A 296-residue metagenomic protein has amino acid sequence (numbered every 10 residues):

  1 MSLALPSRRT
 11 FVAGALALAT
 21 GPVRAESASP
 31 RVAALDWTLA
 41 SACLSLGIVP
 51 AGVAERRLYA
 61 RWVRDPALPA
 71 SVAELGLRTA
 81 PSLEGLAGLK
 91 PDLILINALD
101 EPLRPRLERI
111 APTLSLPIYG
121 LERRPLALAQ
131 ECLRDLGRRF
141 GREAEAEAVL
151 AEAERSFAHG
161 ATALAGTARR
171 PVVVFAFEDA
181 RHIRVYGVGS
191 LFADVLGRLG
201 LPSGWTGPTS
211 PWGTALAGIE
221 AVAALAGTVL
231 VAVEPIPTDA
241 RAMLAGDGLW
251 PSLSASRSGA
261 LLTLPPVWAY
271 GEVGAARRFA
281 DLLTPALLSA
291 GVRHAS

Functional and structural regions predicted by a protein language model:
M1-P6, T10-E26: N-terminal export signals
P30-R31, V229-S296: Structured C-terminal subdomain patch of bacterial secreted/periplasmic proteins
R31, P112-A180, W205, A269 (+1 more regions): Extracytoplasmic substrate-binding proteins
R31, W37-L89: A short, structured surface patch at a secondary-structure boundary
S45, R104-E143, T238-L264: Charged, glycine-enriched surface loops/patches that mediate electrostatic binding to polyanionic ligands
L75-L83, T209-I219: Short helix-initiation/N-cap motifs at beta->coil->alpha
K90-I96, G227-T228: Proline-aspartate-enriched helix->loop->beta-strand connector
V188-G213: Alpha-helical, coiled-coil/dimerization segments enriched in small aliphatic residues
